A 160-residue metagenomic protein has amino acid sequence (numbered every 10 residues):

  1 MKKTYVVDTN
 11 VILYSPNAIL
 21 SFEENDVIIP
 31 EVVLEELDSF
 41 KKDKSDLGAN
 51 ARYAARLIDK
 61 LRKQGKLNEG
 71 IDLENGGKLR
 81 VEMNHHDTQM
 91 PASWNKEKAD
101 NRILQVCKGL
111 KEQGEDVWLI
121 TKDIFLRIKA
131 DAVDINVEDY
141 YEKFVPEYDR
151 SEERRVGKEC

Functional and structural regions predicted by a protein language model:
K3-W118, I124-R155: Active-site-proximal, substrate-binding regions of enzyme catalytic domains and RNA-binding/basic surfaces
G157-C160: Positively charged, low-complexity/disordered segments
